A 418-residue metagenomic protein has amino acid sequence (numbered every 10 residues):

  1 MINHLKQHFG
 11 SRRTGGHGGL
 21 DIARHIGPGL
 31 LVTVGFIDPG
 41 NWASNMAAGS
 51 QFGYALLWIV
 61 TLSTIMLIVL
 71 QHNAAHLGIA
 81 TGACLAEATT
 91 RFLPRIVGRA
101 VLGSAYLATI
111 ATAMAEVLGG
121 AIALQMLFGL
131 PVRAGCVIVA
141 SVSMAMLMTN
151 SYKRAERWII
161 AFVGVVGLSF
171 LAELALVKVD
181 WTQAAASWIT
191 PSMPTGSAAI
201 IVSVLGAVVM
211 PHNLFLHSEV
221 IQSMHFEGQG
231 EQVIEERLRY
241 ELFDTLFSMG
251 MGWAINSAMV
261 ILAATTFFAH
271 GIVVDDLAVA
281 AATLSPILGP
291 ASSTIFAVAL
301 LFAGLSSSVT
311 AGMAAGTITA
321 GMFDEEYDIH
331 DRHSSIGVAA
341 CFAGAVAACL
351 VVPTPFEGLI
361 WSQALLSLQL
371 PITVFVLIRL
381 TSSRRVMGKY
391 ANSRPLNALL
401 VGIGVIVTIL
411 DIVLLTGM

Functional and structural regions predicted by a protein language model:
H4-G10, S44-G49, H72-V97, I122 (+3 more regions): Flexible loop linkers connecting adjacent transmembrane helices in multi-pass alpha-helical membrane transporters
V32, I59-R91, V101-A108: Juxtamembrane transmembrane-helix boundary signature
M66-A74, I96-E116, A121-S151, G206-A207 (+1 more regions): Helix-loop-helix module between adjacent transmembrane segments
M66-A80, I221-Q222, G230, G250-V279: Extracellular/periplasmic helix-exit of transmembrane alpha-helices
R95-G98, R133-C136, F247, A291-S293 (+2 more regions): Loop-to-transmembrane helix boundary motifs in multi-pass membrane proteins
L102-G103, L127-M148, V165-S169, D328-A347 (+1 more regions): Transmembrane alpha-helical segments of multi-pass small-molecule transport proteins
W158-A161, D331-A339, P355-L415: C-terminal membrane-solvent junction of multi-pass transporters and transport-like membrane proteins
V163-I189, V202-I221, V376-R385, L410-M418: Hydrophobic alpha-helical segments and their helix-loop junctions in multi-pass secondary transporters
